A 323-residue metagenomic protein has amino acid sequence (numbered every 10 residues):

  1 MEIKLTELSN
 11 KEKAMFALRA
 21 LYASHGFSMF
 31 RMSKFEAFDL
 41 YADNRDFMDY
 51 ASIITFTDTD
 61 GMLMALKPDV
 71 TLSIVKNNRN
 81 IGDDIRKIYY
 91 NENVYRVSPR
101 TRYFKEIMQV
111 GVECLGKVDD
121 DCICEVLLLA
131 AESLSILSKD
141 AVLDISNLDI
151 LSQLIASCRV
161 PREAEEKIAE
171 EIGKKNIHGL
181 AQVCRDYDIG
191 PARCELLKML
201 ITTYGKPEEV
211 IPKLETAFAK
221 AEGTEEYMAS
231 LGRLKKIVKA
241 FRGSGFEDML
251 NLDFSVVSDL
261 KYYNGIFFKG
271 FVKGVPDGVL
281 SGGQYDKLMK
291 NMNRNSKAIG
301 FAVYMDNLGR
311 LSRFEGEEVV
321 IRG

Functional and structural regions predicted by a protein language model:
M1-K67, C124: TRNA-binding/sensing appendages of the translation machinery
E7-H25, A37, D69-G82, Y89-K139 (+1 more regions): Positively charged, Gly/Ser-enriched RNA/tRNA-binding surfaces
F30, D144, N251-D253: General small-molecule cofactor/ligand-binding pocket signal
M32-A51, S146-A156, V256-G265: Beta-rich nucleic-acid/ligand-interaction surfaces
S52-D58, R159-V183, I189, F246 (+1 more regions): Acidic, His- and aromatic-enriched active-site or binding-groove loops in soluble protein domains that engage sugars
L66, S146, V303: A conserved hydrophobic position in a structured secondary element of the catalytic/binding core that shapes
R86, I107, D121-L129, I136-S138 (+5 more regions): Residues forming well-ordered secondary-structure scaffolds
